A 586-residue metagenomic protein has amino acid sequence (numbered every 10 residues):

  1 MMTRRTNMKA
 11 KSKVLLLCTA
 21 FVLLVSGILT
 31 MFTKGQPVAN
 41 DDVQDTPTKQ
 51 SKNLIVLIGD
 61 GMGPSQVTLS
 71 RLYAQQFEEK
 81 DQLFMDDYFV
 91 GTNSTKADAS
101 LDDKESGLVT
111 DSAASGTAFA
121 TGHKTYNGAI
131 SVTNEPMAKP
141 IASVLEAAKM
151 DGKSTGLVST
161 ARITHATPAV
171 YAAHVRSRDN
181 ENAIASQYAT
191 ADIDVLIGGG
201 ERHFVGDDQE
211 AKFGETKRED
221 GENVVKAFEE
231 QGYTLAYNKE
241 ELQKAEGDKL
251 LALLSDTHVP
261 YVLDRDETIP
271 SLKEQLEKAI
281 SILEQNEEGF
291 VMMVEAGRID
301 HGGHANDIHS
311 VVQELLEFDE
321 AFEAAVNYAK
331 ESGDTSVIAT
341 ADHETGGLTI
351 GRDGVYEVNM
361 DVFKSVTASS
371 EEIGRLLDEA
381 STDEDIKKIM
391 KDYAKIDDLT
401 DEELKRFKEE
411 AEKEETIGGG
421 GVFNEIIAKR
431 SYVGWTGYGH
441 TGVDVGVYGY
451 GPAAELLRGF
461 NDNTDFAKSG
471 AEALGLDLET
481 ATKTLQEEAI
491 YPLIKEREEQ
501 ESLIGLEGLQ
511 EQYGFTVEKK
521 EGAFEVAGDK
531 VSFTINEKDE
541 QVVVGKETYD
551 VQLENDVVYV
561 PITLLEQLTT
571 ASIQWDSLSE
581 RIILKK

Functional and structural regions predicted by a protein language model:
M2-M8, T33, K483-K586: Primary recognition of N-terminal secretory signal peptides and signal-anchoring hydrophobic helices
K13-I28: Sec-dependent N-terminal signal peptides
G27-T46: Sec-dependent signal peptide cleavage junction
D41-Q50, A481, A489-L493: N-terminal low-complexity, Pro/Thr/Ser-rich intrinsically disordered segments that act as propeptides or flexible
T48, K52-N53, M62-V67, R71-T117 (+1 more regions): A post-motif C-terminal structural segment
Q50-G61, S65-Q66, R71, P136-D151 (+1 more regions): Active-site-adjacent structural elements in enzyme catalytic domains
G116-S186, D192, G200: Extracytoplasmic mature domains of secreted/periplasmic and thylakoid-lumen proteins
T155, T234-L235, V517, I573: Hydrophobic beta-strand scaffold residues
